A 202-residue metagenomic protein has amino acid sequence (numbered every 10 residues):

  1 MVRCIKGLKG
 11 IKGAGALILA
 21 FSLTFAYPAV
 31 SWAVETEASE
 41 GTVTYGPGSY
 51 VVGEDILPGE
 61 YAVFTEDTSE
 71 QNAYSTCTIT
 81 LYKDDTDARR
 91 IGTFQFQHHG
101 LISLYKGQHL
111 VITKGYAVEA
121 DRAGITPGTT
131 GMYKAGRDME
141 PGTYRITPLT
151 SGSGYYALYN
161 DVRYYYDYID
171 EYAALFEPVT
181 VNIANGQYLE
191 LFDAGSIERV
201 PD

Functional and structural regions predicted by a protein language model:
M1-K9: N-terminal secretory signal peptides that target proteins for export/translocation
A16-A26: Bacterial N-terminal signal peptides
T24-G41: Sec-dependent signal peptide cleavage junction
G46-G48, V52-E60, G131, A135 (+1 more regions): A glycine-anchored, Pro-Gly-centered beta-turn/N-cap motif
V51, A88-L104, K134, Y165-A184 (+1 more regions): Beta-sandwich interaction modules
D67-D85, S151-R163: Short, surface-exposed beta-strand/strand-loop-strand elements in extracellular ectodomains
L101-K114, V181-D193: Noncatalytic modules at the cell exterior or secretory-pathway interfaces, chiefly beta-strand-rich lectin/adhesion
Y116-M132: A short "linker-to-beta-strand initiation" element
